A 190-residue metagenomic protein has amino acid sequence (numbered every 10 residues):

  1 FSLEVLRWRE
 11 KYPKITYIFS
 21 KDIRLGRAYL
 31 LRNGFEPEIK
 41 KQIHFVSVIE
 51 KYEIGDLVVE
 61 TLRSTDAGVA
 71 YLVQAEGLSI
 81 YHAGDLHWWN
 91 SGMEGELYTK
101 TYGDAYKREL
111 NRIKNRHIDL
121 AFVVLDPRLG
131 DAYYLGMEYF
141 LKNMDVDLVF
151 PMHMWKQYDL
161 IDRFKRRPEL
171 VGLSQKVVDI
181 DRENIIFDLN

Functional and structural regions predicted by a protein language model:
F1, G130, H153: Histidine-centered divalent metal-coordination motifs
F1-S20, N111-F122: Active-site metal-binding motif and surrounding structural segment of the metallo-beta-lactamase
T16, L78-I80, L120, L148: Structural motif
D22-I23, S64, A83-W88, L125-P127 (+1 more regions): Active-site metal-binding loops of divalent metal-dependent hydrolases
A28-Y29, G34-G55, Y133-N190: Binuclear metal-ion centers of metallo-dependent hydrolases, dominated by the metallo-beta-lactamase
K41-H117, R182-N190: Core dinuclear metal-dependent hydrolase active-site scaffold
A105-N111, G130-Y139: A short, acidic, amphipathic alpha-helical segment used as a generic capping/interface helix at domain edges
A121-A132: Conserved Switch II/interswitch segment of TRAFAC-class P-loop GTPases
